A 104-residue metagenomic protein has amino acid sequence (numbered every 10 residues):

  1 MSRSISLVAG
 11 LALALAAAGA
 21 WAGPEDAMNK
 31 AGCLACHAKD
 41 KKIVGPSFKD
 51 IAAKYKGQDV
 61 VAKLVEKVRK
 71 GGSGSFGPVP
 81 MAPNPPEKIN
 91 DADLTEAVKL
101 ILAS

Functional and structural regions predicted by a protein language model:
M1-V8: Bacterial N-terminal signal peptides that target proteins for export
V8, A12-L15, M28: Sec-dependent bacterial lipoprotein signal peptides
A17-G19: N-terminal signal peptide c-region/cleavage motif recognized by signal peptidases
G23-K39: Sequence/structural segment immediately N-terminal to covalent heme-attachment motifs in c-type and related
A35, I43-A53, R69-E96: Axial heme c-ligation environment in periplasmic c-type cytochrome domains
K54-V65: Short microdomains enriched in Cys/His and/or Lys/Arg
E96-S104: Aromatic- and Gly/Pro-enriched helix-to-coil junctions and flexible linker segments
